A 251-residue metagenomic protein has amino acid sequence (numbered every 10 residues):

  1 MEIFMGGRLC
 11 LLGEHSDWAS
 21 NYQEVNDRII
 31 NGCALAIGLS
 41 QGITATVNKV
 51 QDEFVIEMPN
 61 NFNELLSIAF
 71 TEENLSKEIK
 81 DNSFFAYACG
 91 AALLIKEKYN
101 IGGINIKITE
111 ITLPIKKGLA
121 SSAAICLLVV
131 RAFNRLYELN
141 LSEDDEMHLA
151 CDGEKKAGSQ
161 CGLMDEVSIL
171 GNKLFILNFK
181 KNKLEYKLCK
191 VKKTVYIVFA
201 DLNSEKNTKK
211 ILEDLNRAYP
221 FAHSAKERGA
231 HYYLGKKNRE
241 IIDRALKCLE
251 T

Functional and structural regions predicted by a protein language model:
M1-L12, S16-A34, L39-A86, L93 (+3 more regions): C-terminal nucleotide
K80, G118-L119: Alpha-helix N-cap/helix-initiation motif
S83-Y87, S121, I125-V129, I241: Catalytic-loop motifs flanking and including active-site residues across diverse enzymes
A92-K117: Glycine- and acidic-rich phosphate- and metal-coordinating loops
E97-N105, F133-L149: Phosphate-handling active-site elements
L113-K117, G158-S159, T208: Short, well-ordered, mixed-charge alpha-helical segments that flank or form enzyme active sites
L119-L141: DPxDG-like acidic metal-binding loop motif
M147-M164: Intrinsically disordered, low-complexity acidic/Ser/Thr-rich segments used as protein-protein interaction/activation
